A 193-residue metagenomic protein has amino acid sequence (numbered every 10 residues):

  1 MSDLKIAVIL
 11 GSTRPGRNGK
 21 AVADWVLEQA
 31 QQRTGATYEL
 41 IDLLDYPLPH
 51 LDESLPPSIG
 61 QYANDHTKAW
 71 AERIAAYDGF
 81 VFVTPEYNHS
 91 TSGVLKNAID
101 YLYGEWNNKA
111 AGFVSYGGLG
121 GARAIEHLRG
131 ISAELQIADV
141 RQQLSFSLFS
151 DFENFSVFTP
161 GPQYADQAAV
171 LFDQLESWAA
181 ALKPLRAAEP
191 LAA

Functional and structural regions predicted by a protein language model:
M1-T84, H89-K96, F158-A169, D173-S177 (+1 more regions): N-terminal beta1-alpha1-beta2 submodule of the flavodoxin-like/Rossmannoid cofactor-binding fold
P15, K20, N97, Y116 (+1 more regions): Short, electropositive, low-hydrophobicity segments enriched in small/polar residues
W25-V26, N97-Y101, R129-I131: Glycine-rich, phosphate-binding/catalytic loops in enzymes
A30-A36, G104-E105, Q136-I137: Short helix-capping segments at alpha-helix termini
T84-N88, L102-Y103, S115-G118: Generic secondary-structure microfeatures
S90-N108: Rossmann-fold NAD(P) dinucleotide-binding segment
L102, W106, S132-Q136, E176-A179 (+1 more regions): Short, well-ordered alpha-helical segments in soluble proteins
N107-F149, E153, P162-Q167: Short, glycine-/small-residue-rich phosphate/pyrophosphate-handling segment
